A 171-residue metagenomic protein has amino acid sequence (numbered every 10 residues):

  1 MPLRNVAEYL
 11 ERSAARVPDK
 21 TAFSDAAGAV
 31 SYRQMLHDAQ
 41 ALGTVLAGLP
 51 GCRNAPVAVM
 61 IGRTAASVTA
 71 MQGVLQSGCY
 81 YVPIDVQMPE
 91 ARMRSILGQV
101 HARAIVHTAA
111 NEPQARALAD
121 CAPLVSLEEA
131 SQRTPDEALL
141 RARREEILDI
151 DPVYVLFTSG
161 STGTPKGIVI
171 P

Functional and structural regions predicted by a protein language model:
M1-P171: Carrier-protein-dependent adenylate-forming modules in NRPS/ANL systems
